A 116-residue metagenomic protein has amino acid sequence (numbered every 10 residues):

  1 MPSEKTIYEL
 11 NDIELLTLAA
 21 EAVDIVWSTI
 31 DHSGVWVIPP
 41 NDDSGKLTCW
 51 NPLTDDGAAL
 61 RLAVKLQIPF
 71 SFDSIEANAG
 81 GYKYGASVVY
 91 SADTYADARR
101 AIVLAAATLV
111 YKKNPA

Functional and structural regions predicted by a protein language model:
M1-A116: Glycine-rich anion-binding surface patch
